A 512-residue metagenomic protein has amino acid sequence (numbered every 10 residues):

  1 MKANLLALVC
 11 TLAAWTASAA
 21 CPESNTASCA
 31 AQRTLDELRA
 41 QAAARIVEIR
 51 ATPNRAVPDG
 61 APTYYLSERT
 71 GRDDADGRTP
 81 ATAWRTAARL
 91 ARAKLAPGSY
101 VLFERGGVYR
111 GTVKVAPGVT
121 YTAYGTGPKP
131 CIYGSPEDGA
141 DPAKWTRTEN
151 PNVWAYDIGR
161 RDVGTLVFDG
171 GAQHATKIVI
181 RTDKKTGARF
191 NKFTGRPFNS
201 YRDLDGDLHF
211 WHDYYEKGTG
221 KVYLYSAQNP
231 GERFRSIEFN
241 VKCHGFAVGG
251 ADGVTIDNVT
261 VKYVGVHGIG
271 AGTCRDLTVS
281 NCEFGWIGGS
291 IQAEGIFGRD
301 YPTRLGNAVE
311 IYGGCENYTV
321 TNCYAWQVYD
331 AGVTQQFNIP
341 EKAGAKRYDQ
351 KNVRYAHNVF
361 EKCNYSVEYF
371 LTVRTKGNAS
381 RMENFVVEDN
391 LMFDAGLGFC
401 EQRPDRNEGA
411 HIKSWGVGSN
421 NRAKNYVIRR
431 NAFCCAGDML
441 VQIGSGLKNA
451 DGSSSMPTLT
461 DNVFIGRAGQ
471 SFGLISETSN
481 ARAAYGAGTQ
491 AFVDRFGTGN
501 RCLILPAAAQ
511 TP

Functional and structural regions predicted by a protein language model:
N4-A14: Bacterial N-terminal signal peptides
P22-G265, G270, G285-R304, I311 (+2 more regions): Extracellular polysaccharide-degrading/modifying enzymes targeting complex plant/algal/animal polysaccharides
Y109-T120, G139, T375-P512: Predominantly extracellular beta-rich ligand-binding scaffolds that present long acidic/polar faces for carbohydrate
G139-A155, D207, F239-G245, Y263-G270 (+6 more regions): Extracellular beta-strand/beta-solenoid scaffold signature
D252-Y263, R275-R299, L305-A308, G313-S366 (+5 more regions): Right-handed parallel beta-helix
